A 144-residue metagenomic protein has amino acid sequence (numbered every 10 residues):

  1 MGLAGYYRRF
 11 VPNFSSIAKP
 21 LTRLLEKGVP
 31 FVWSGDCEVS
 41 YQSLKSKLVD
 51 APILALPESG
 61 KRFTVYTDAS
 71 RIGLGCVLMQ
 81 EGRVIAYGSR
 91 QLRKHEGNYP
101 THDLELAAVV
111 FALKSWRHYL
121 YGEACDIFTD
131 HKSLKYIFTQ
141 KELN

Functional and structural regions predicted by a protein language model:
M1-K61, S133: C-terminal reverse transcriptase regions that engage the nucleic-acid substrate
G2, L21, L44, D68 (+5 more regions): Mobile genetic element proteins and their domesticated derivatives, centered on retroelements and DNA transposons
A4-Y7, E105-G122: Metal-dependent nuclease catalytic cores in nucleic-acid-processing enzymes, especially RNase H-like/related
G60, G73, G122-A124: Short secondary-structure junction motifs
R62-A69: Two-metal-ion RNase H-like nuclease active-site motif
V65, L74-V77, Y87: Short beta-strand motif preference
M79-V84, H95, S115-A124: Secondary-structure transition/capping motifs at alpha-helix termini and the adjoining loop/turn into the next element
Q80-A107, K132-E142: A short, polar/acidic, helix/strand-boundary loop motif
